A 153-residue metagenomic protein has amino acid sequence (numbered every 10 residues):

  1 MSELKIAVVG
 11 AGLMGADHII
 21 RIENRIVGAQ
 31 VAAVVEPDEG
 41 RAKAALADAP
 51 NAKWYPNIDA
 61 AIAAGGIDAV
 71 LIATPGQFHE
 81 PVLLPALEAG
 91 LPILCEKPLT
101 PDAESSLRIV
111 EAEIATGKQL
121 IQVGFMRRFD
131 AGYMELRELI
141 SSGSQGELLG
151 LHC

Functional and structural regions predicted by a protein language model:
M1-A49: N-terminal Rossmann-like dinucleotide-binding module
V9, A73, E96, V123-G124: Structural motif
D17, R21, A44, A60 (+4 more regions): Alpha-helical elements of Rossmann-like donor-binding domains used by nucleotide-donor carbohydrate transfer enzymes
R21, R25, A45-D48, L84-A89 (+2 more regions): Alpha-helical structural signal in soluble globular domains
V31, N51, I67-V70, Q145-L148: Local beta-strand N-terminus motif with an aromatic residue
A52-A112: Beta-loop-alpha module in the N-terminal Rossmann-like domain of NAD(P)-dependent dehydrogenases, especially those
T100-C153: A contiguous active-site-proximal alpha/beta segment in oxidoreductase catalytic domains
